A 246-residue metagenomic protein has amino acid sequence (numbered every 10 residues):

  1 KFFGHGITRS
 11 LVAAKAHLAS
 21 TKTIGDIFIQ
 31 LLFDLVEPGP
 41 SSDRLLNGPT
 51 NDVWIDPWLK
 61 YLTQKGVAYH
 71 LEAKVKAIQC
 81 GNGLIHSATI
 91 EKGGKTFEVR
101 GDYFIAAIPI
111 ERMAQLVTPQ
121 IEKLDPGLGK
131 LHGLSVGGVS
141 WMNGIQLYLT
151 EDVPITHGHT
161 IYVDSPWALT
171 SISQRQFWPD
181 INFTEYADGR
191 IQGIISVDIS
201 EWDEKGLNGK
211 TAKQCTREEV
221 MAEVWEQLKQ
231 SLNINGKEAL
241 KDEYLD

Functional and structural regions predicted by a protein language model:
K1-L84: Active-site/ligand-binding neighborhood in enzyme catalytic cores
F33, P57, T63-G66, G93 (+2 more regions): Short, flexible coil/linker segments at or flanking structured domains
D34-L46, G101-Y103, I108-D246: C-terminal segments that line or cap access tunnels to active or ligand-binding sites in enzymes and enzyme-associated
N51, K74-V75, C80, G93 (+2 more regions): An acidic- and aromatic-residue-enriched active-site/binding cleft used to recognize and process polar
A68, S87-T89, Q146, S196: Beta-strand secondary-structure signal
I78-V99, F104: Conserved beta-strand-loop-beta-strand element in the redox core of flavoprotein oxidoreductases
